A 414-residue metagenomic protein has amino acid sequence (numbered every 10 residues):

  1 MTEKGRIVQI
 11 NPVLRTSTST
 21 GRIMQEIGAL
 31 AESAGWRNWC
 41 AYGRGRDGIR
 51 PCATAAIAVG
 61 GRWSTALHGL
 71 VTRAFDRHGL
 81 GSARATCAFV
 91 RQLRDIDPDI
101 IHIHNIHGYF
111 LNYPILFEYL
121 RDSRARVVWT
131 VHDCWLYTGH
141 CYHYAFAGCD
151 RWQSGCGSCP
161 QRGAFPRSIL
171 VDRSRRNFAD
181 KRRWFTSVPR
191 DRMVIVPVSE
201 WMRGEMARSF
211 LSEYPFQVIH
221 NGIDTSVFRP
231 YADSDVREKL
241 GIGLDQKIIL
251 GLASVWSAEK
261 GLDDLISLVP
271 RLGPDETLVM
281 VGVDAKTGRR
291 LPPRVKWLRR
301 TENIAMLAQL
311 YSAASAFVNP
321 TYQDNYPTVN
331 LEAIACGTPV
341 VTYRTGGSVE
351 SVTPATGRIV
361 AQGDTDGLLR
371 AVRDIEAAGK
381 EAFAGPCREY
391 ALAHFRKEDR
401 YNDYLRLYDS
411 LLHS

Functional and structural regions predicted by a protein language model:
D122, W135, R151-I195, G204 (+2 more regions): Membrane-proximal helix-turn-helix segments that form the acceptor-binding/catalytic region of lipid-linked
V196, G243-K260, I266-V269: Conserved donor-binding/catalytic core segment of Leloir-type glycosyltransferases
A285-A308: Nucleotide-activated donor-binding/catalytic signature segment of Leloir-type glycosyltransferases, i.e., the conserved
Q309-A314: Short alpha-helical donor nucleotide-sugar binding micro-motif in glycosyltransferases
Y322: Aromatic "clamp/platform" in nucleotide-sugar-dependent glycosyltransferases that forms part of the donor/acceptor
P339-T342: Short hydrophobic beta-strand element within catalytic cores of glycosyltransferases and related nucleotide-activated
P354-T365, D374-K380: Conserved acidic donor-binding segment of nucleotide-sugar-dependent glycosyltransferases
E381-H394, D403-R406: A short, well-ordered alpha-helix in the C-terminal region of glycosyltransferases
